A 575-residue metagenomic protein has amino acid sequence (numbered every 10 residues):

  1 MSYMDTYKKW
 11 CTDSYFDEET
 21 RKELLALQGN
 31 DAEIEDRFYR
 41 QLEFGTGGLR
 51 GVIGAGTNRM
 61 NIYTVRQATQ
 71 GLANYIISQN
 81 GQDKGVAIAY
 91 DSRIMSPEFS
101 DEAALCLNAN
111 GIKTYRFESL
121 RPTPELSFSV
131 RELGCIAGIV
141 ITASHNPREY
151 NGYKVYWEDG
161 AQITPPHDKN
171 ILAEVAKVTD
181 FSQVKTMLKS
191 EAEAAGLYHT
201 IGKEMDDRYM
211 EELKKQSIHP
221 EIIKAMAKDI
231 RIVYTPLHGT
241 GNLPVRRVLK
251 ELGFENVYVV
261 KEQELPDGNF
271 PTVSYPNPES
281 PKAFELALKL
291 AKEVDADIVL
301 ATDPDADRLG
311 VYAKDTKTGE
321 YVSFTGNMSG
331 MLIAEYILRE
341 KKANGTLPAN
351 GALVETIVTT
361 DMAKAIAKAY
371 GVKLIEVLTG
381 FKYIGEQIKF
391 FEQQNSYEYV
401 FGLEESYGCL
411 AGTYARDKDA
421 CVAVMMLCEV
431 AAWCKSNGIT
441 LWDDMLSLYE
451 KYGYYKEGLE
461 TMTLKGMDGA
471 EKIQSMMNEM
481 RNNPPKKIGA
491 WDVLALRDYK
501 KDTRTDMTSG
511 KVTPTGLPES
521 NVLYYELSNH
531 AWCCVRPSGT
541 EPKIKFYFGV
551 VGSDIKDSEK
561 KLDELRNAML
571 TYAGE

Functional and structural regions predicted by a protein language model:
D5-A103, A192-K228, T240: An N-terminal, well-structured beta->alpha segment
C11, E33-F38, L42, N151-E285 (+1 more regions): Gly/Ser/Thr-enriched, mixed-charge loops and adjacent short helices that form phosphate/oxyanion-binding elements
F38-N58, A143-N146, I232, P236-V248 (+4 more regions): Conserved phosphate/anionic-ligand binding catalytic regions in large, soluble enzymes, centered on
G85-D91, R231-Y234, L410, G549: Short glycine-rich or small-residue beta-strand-to-loop segments that form or flank ligand, phosphate, metal/Fe-S
A87-Y150, K250-G310: N-terminal small/polar loop signature for handling phosphorylated ligands or for N-terminal nucleophile
F99-L107, Y150-W157, D307-N327, A363: Short Gly/Thr/Asp-enriched flexible loops that form oxyanion-binding sites at enzyme active sites
Y156-T186, N327-N350, E355-K364, A420: Glycine-rich phosphate-binding loop plus the immediately following alpha-helix
K292, A296-I298, E320-V322, E340-R536 (+3 more regions): Phosphate-binding and adjacent anionic-ligand microenvironments
